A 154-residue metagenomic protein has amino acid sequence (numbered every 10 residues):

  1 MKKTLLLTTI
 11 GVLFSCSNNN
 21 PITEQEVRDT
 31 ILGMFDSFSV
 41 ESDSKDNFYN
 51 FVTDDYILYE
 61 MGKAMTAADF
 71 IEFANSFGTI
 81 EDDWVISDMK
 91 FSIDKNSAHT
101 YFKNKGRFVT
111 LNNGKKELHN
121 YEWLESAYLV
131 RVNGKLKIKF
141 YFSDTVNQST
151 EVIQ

Functional and structural regions predicted by a protein language model:
T4-F14: Sec-dependent N-terminal signal peptides
C16-F51, I153-Q154: Short, low-complexity N-terminal intrinsically disordered segments enriched in polar/charged residues
M34, S44-Y49, Y56, F70 (+2 more regions): Hydrophobic pocket/interface hotspot
V52-T66, F73, F77-T79: A short gly/proline-enriched turn/hairpin at secondary-structure junctions
G62-K63, F102-G106, F142: A mature extracytoplasmic/lumenal domain signature
I71-K115: Surface-exposed, charged secondary-structure patches
E117-H119: Replace "Gram-negative outer membrane beta-barrel proteins" with "bacterial and organellar outer membrane beta-barrel
E122-I153: Short beta-strand edge/turn micro-motifs at domain boundaries
